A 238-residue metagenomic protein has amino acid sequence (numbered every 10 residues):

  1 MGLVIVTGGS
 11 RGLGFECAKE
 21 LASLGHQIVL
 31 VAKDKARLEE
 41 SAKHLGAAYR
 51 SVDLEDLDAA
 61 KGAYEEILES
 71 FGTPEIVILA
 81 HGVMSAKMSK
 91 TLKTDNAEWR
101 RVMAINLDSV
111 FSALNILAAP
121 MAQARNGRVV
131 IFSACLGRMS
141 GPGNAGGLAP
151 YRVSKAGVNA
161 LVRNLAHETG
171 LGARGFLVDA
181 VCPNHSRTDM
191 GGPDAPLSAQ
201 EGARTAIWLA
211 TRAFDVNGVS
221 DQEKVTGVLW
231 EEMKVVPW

Functional and structural regions predicted by a protein language model:
S10-R11: Conserved glycine-rich cofactor-binding loop
H44-D58: Rossmann-fold cofactor-recognition segment
G62-E69, S89-K93, A97-A104: Active-site Tyr-X3-Lys motif and surrounding loop/helix of classical short-chain dehydrogenase/reductase
T73-P74, M121-C135, G172-F176: Active-site loop of short-chain dehydrogenase/reductase
V83, K90-N96, R128-L171: Catalytic loop of short-chain dehydrogenase/reductase
A113-L117, M121, L161-V162: Hydrophobic positions on the long internal alpha-helix of Rossmann-like NAD(P)-dependent oxidoreductase domains
F176, A180-V181, G192-W238: C-terminal helical subdomain
